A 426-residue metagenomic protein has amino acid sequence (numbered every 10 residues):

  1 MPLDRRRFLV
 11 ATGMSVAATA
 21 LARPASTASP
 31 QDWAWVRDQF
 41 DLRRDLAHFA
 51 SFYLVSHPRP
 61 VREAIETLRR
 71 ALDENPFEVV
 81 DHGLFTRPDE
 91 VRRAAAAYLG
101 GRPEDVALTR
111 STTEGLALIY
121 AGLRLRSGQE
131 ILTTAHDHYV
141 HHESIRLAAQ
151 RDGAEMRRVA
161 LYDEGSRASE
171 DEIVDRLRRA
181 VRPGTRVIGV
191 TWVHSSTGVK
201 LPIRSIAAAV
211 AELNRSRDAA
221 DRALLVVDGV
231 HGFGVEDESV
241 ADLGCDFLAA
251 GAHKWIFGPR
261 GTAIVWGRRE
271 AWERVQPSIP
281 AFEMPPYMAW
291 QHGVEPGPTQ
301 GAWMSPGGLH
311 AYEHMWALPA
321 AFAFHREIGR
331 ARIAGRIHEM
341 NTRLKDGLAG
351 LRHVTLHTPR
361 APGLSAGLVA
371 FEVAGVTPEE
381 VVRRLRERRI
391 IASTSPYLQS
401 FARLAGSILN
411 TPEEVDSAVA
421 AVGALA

Functional and structural regions predicted by a protein language model:
P2, R7-A426: Pyridoxal 5′-phosphate
